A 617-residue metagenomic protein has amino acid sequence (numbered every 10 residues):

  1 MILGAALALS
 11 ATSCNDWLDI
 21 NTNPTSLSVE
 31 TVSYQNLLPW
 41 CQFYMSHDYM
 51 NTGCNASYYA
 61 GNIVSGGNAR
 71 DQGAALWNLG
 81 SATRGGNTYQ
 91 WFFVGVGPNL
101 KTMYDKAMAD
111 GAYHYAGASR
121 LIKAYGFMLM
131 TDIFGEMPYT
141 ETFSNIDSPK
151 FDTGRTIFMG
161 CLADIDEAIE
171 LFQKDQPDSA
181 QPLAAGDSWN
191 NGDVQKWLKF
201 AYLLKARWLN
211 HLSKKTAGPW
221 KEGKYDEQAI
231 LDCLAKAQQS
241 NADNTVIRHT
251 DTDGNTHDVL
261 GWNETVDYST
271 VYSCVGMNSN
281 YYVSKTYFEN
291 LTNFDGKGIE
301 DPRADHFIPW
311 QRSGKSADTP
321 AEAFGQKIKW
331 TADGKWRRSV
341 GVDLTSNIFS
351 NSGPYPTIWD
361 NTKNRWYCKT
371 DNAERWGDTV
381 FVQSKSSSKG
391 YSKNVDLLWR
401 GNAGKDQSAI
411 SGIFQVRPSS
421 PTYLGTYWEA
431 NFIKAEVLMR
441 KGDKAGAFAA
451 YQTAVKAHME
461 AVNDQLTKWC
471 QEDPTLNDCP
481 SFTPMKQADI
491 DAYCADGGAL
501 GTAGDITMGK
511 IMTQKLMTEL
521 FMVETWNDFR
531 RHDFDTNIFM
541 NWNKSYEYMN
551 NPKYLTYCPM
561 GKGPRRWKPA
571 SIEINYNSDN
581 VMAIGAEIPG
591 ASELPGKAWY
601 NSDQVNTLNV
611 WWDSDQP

Functional and structural regions predicted by a protein language model:
I2-L7: Sec-dependent N-terminal signal peptides
C14-G66, S313, D318-R365, K369-T370 (+4 more regions): Membrane-proximal, proline-rich intrinsically disordered regions
V32, G66-I433, V437-L466, G504-I506: Structured, solvent-exposed acidic/aromatic patches
F151, R155, L260-T270, T467-A495: Short non-catalytic regulatory patches outside canonical folded cores
W189-V194, R207, C274, S279 (+4 more regions): Long, intrinsically disordered, low-complexity segments
